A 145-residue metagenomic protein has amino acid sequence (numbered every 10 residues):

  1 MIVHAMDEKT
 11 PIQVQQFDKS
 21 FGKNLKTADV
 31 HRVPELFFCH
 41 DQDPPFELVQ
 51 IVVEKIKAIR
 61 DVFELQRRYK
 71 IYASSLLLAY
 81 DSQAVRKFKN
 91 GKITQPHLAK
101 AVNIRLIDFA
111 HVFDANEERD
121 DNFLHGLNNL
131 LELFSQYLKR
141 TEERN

Functional and structural regions predicted by a protein language model:
M1-N145: Polybasic, positively charged surfaces/segments
